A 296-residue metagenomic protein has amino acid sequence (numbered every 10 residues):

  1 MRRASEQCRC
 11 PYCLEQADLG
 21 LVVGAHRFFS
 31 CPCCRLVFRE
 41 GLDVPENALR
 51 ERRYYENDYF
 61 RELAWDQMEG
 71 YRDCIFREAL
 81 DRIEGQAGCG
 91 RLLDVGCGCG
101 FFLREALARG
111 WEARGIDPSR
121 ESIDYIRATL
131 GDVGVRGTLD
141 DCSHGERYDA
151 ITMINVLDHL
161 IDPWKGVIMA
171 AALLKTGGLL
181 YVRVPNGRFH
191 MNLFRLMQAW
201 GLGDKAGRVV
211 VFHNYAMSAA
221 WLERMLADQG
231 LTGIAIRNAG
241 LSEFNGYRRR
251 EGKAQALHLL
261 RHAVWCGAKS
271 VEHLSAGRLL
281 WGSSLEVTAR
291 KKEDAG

Functional and structural regions predicted by a protein language model:
M1-I154, W164-I168, N238-A239, E251-A254 (+2 more regions): Conserved N-terminal segment of class I S-adenosyl-L-methionine
G90, G177-G178: Surface-exposed loop/turn positions
M153, I161-A172, L179-R290: S-adenosyl-L-methionine-dependent methyltransferase catalytic module, highlighting the catalytic core
G178, A295-G296: Short, charged, solvent-exposed linker or helix-capping segments at domain edges/interfaces that act as flexible hinges
